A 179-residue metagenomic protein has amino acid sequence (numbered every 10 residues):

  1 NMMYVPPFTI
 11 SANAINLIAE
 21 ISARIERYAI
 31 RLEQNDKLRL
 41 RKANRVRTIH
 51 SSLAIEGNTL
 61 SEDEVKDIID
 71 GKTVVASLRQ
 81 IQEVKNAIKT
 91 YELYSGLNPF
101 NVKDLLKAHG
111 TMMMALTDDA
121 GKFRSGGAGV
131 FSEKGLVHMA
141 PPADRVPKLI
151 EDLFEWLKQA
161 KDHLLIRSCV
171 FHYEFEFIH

Functional and structural regions predicted by a protein language model:
N1-H179: FIC/Doc superfamily catalytic core
